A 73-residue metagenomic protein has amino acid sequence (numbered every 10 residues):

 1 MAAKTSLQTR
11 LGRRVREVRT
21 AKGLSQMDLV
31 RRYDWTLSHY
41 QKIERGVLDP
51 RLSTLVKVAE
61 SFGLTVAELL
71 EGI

Functional and structural regions predicted by a protein language model:
M1-A21: A short, Lys/Arg-rich alpha-helix, primarily the initiator
R19, V30, A59: The alpha-helix within a helix-turn-helix
G23-R45: Short alpha-helical DNA-recognition segment
S53-E68: DNA major-groove recognition helix of helix-turn-helix/homeodomain DNA-binding modules
G72: Conserved short acidic donor-positioning loop in nucleotide-sugar-dependent glycosyltransferases
